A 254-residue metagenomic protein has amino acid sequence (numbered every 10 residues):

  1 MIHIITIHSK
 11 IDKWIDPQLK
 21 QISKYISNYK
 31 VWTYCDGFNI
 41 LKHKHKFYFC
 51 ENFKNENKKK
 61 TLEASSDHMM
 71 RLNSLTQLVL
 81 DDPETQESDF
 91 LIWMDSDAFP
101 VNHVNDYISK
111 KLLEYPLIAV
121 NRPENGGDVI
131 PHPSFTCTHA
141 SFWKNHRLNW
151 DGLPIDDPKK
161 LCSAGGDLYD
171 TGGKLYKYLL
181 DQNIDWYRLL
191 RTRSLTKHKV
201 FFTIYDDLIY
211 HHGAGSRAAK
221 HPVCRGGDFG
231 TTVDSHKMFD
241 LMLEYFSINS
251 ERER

Functional and structural regions predicted by a protein language model:
M1, N28-V31, D185: Residues at the starts of beta-strands that form the adenosine-phosphate
I2-I11: A conserved hydrophobic helix/loop-capping motif in glycosyltransferases and polysaccharide synthases
K13-I15, N39-H43, F99-H103, I108-S109 (+2 more regions): Short catalytic/ligand-binding loop motif for oxyanion handling, primarily in non-cytosolic enzymes, centered on
K20-Y29: Short, acidic, metal-binding catalytic loop of nucleotide-sugar glycosyltransferases
Y34-E87: Active-site-proximal specificity loops/subdomain of glycosyltransferases
E87-F99: Short beta-strand-to-loop acidic/aromatic patch adjacent to the donor-nucleotide binding site
F99-K177: Conserved catalytic core of nucleotide-sugar-dependent glycosyltransferases
A164-R254: C-terminal catalytic/acceptor-binding lobe
